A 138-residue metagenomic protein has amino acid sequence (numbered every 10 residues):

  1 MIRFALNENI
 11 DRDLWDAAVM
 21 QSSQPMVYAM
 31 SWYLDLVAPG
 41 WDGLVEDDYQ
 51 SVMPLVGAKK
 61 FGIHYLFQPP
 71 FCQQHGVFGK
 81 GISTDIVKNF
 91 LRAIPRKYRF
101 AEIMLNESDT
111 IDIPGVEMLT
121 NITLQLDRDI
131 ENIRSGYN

Functional and structural regions predicted by a protein language model:
M1-L6, I10, I111-N138: Acyltransferase donor/substrate-recognition loop-hinge adjacent to the catalytic core
M1-Y28: Short amphipathic alpha-helix that is part of the acyltransferase structural core
I10, A17, S31-I86: Conserved donor-binding loop and adjoining core beta-sheet/short helix segment in diverse acyl/aminoacyl transferases
Q21-S22, G40, K97: Structured helix-beta-strand junction loops
P25-L34, E102-N106: A short, aromatic/hydrophobic, helix- or strand-capping loop or linear motif that either lines the entrance/gate
P54, G76, E102, N121-T123: Generic structural signal for residues positioned in beta-strands
G57, G81, E107, L124-R128: Non-catalytic surface loops within mature trypsin-like serine protease
T84-N121: Non-catalytic accessory segments adjacent to catalytic cores
